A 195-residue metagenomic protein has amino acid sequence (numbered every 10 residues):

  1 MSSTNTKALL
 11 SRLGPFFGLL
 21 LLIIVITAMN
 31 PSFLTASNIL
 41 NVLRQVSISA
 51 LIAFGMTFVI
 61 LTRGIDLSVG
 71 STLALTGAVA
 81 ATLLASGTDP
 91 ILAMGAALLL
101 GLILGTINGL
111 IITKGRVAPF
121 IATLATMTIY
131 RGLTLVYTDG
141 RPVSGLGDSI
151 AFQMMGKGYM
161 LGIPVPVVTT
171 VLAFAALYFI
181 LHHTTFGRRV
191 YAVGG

Functional and structural regions predicted by a protein language model:
M1-F17, L34: Transmembrane alpha-helical segments of polytopic membrane transport and secretion proteins
R12-L20, V42, S49, S71-L75 (+3 more regions): Hydrophobic alpha-helical transmembrane segments
P15-A28, M56, R131-G132, T169-I180: Hydrophobic core segments of alpha-helical transmembrane domains in multi-pass membrane transport and ion-translocation
L21-D89, L110-V117: Single transmembrane alpha-helix segments in multi-pass membrane proteins
L51-F54, T76, L100-I107, T128-T134 (+1 more regions): Membrane-embedded alpha-helical core segments of multi-pass
T88-M127, A176: Alpha-helical transmembrane segments within multi-pass membrane transporters and channels
P119-T184: Transmembrane helix-bundle core of multi-pass membrane transporters and related energy-transducing complexes
F186-G195: Short cytoplasmic-facing helical segments at TM-TM junctions of multi-pass membrane proteins
